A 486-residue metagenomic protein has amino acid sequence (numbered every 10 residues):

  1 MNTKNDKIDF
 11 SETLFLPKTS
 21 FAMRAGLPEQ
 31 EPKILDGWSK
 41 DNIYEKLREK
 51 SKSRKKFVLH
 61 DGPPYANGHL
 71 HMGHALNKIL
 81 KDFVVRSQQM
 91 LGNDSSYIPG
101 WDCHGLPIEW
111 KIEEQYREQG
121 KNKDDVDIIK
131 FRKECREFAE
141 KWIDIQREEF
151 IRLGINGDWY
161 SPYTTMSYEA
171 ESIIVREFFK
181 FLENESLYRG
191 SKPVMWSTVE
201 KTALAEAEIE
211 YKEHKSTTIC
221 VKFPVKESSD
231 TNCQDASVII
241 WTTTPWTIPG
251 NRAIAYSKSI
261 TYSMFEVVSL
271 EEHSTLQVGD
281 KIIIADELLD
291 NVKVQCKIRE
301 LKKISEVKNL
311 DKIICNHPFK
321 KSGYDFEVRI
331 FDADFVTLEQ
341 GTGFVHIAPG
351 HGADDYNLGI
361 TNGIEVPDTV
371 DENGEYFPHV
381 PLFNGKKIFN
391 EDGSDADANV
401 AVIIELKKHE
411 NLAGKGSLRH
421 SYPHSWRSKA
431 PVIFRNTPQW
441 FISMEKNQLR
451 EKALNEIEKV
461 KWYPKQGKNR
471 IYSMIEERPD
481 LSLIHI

Functional and structural regions predicted by a protein language model:
N2-S20, R24-L27, K33, G37-D41 (+6 more regions): Residue patterns forming the tRNA-binding/recognition surfaces of aminoacyl-tRNA synthetases and related DALR
E31-R48, I298-L310: Amphipathic alpha-helical blocks
W38, H71, Q88, H485-I486: Conserved adenylation A10 loop of the ANL superfamily
E49-I112, I174, I240-T243, T247 (+6 more regions): N-terminal catalytic cores of NTP/NDP-binding nucleotidyl/phosphoryl-transfer enzymes
R54-K56, S216-C220, E327: Short glycine-rich loop/turn motifs
R86, I219, I313: Residue-level detector of short, conserved catalytic/binding motifs and their immediate flanks
L91-N93, K293-C296, G363-E365, K408-H409: Structural alpha-beta junctions
A253, I260-F344, A353, N357: Protease-associated
